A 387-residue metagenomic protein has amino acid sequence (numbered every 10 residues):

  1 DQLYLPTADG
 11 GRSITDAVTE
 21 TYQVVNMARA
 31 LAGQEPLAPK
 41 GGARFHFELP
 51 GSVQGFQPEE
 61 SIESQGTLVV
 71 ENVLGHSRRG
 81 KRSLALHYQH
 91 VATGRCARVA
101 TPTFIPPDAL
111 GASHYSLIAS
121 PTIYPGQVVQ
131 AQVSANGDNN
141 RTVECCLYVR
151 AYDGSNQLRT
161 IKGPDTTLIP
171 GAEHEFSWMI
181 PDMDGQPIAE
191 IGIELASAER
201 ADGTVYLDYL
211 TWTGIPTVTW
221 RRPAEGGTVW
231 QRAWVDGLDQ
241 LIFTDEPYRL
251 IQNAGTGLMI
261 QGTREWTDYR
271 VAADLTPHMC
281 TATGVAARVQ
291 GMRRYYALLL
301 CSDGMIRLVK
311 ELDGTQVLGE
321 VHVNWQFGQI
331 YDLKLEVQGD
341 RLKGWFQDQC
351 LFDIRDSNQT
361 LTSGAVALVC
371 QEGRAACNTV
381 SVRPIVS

Functional and structural regions predicted by a protein language model:
D1, L117-A119, G126, A131 (+5 more regions): Extracellular beta-strand ligand-recognition surfaces/modules
D16-A17, Y22-G80, T204-D239, S387: Extracellular carbohydrate-recognition regions
E71-G111, D236-M259, Y269, M305-K310: Short carbohydrate-recognition loop motifs
V99-P106, S116, C145-Y152, G192-A196 (+1 more regions): Aromatic-rich beta-strand patches that line glycan-recognition/binding surfaces of extracellular proteins
P102-V129, D138-N139, T167-P170, I260-V271 (+2 more regions): Extracellular/lumenal carbohydrate-interaction signature centered on repeated Trp-anchored short motifs
Y115, I251-L312: Secretory/extracellular carbohydrate-interaction modules and structurally similar beta-sandwich "look-alikes"
T122-P125, S134-E144, E199-A201, P277-A282 (+2 more regions): Extended, low-complexity, turn-rich repeat/linker tracts enriched in Gly/Pro/Ser/Thr and Asp/Glu that occur
R159-T166, L312-K334: Short, aromatic/His-centered strand-loop micro-motif at the edge of beta-sheets
